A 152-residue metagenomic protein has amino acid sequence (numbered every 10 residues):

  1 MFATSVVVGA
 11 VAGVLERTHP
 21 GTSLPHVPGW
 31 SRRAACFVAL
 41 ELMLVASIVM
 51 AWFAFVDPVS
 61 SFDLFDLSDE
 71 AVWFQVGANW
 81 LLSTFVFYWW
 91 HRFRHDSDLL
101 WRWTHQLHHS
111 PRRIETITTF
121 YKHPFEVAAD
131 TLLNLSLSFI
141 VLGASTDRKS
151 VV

Functional and structural regions predicted by a protein language model:
M1-D63, S68-Y88: Specific transmembrane helices
C36-I48, E70-V152: Membrane-embedded catalytic scaffold of the fatty acid hydroxylase/desaturase
